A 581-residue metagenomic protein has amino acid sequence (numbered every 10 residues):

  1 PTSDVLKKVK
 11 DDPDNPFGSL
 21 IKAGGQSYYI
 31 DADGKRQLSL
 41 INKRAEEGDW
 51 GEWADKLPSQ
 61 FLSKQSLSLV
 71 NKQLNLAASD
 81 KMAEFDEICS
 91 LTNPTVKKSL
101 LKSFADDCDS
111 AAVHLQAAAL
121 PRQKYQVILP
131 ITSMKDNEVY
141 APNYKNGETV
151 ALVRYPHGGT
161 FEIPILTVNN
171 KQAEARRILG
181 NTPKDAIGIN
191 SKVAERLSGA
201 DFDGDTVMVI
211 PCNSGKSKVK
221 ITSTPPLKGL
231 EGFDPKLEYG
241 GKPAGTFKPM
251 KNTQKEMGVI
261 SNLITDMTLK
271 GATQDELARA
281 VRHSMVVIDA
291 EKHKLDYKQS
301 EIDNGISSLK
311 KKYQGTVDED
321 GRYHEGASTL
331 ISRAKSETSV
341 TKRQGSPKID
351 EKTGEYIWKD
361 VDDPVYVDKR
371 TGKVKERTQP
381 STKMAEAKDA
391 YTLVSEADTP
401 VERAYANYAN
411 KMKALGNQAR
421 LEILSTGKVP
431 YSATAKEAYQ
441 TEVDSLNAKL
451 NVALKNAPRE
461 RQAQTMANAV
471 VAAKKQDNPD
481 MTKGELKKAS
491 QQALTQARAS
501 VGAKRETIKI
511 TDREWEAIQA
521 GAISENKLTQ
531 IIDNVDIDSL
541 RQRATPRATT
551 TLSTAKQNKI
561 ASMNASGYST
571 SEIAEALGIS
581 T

Functional and structural regions predicted by a protein language model:
P1-L179, A186-G199, P211-T581: Beta-strand-enriched accessory nucleic-acid recognition/scaffold domains that flank the catalytic cores of large
D205-V209: A short beta-strand element within the Helicase C-terminal
